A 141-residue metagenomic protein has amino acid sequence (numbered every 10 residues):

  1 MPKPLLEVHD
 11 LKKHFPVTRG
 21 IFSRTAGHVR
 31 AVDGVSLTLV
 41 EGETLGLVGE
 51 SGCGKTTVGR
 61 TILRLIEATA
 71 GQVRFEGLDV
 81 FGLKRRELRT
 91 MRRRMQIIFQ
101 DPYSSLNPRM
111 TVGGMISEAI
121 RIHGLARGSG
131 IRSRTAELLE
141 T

Functional and structural regions predicted by a protein language model:
M1-T141: ABC transporter nucleotide-binding domains
